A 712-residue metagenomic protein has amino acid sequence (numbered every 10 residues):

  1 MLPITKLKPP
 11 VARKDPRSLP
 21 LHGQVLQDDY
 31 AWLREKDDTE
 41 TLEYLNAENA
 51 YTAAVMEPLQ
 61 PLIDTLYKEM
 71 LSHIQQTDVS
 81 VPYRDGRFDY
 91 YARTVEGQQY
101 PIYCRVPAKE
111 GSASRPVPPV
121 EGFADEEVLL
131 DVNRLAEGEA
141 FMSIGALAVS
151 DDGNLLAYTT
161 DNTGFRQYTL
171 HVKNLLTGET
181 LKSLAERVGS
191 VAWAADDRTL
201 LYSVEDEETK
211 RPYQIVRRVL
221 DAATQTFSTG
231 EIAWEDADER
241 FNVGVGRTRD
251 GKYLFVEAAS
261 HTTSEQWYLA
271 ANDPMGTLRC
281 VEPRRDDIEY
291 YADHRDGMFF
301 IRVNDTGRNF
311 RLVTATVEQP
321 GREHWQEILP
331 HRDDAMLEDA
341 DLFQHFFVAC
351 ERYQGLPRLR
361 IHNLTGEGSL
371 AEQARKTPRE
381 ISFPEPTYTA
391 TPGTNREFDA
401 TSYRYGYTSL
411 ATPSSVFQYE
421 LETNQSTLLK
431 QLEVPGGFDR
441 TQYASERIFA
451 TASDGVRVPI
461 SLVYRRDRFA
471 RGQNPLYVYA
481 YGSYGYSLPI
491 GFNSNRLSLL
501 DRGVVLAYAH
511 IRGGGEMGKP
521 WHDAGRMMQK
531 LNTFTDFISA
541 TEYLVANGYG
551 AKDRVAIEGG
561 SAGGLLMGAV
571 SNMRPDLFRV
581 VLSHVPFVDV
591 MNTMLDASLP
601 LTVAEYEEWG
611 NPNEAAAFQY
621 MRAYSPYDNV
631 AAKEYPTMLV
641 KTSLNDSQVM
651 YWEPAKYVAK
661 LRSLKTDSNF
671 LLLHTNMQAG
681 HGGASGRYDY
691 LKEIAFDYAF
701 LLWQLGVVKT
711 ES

Functional and structural regions predicted by a protein language model:
M1-S402, G406-S414, Q418-E422, D439 (+4 more regions): Beta-propeller folds
Q24-V25, E121-G122, L500, A631-E634 (+1 more regions): Extracellular/periplasmic catalytic domains that process cell-envelope and extracellular macromolecules
D64, F123, S150, G164-Q167 (+24 more regions): Conserved structured core elements
A108-E110, R134, D161, E205-D206 (+6 more regions): Short beta-turn/strand-loop junction motif enriched in small, turn-promoting residues
L129-S150, T159-F165, L176-E179, P384 (+9 more regions): Cap/lid segment of the alpha/beta-hydrolase catalytic domain
N242, G251, T263, D287-E289 (+22 more regions): Active-site lining segments that contact anionic ligands and/or coordinate catalytic metals
N304-D305, E338-G355, A450-P459, G485-Y486 (+8 more regions): C-terminal substrate/ligand-recognition segments
Y508-S712: Active-site-proximal cap/loop segments of hydrolase catalytic domains
